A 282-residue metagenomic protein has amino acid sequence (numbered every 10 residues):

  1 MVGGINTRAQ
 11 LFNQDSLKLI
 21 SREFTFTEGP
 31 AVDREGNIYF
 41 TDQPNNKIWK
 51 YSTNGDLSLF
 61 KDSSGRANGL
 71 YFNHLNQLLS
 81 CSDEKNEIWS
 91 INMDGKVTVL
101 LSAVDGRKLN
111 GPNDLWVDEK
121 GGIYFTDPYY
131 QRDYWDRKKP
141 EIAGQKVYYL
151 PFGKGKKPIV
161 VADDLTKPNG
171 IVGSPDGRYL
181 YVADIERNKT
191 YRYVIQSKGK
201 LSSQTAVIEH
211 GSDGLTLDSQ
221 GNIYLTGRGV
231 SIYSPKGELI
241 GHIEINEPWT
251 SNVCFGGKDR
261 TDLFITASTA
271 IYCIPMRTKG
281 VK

Functional and structural regions predicted by a protein language model:
M1-G3: Bacterial N-terminal signal peptides
I5-K282: Sequence-structural signature of mature extracellular/luminal beta-sheet repeat domains, prominently beta-propellers
